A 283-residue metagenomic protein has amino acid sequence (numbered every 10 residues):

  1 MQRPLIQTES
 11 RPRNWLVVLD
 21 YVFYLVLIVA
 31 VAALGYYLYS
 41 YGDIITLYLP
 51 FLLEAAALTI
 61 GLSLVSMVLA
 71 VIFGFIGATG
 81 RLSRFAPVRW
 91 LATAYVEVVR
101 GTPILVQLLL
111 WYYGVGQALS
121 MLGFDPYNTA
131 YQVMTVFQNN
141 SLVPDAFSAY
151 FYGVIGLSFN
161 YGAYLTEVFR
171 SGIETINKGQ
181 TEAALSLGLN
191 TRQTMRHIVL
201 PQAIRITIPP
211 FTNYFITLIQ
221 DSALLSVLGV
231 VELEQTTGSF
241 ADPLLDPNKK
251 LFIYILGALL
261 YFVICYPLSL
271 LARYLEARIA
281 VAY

Functional and structural regions predicted by a protein language model:
M1-Y283: Transmembrane alpha-helices and adjacent helix-loop boundaries
